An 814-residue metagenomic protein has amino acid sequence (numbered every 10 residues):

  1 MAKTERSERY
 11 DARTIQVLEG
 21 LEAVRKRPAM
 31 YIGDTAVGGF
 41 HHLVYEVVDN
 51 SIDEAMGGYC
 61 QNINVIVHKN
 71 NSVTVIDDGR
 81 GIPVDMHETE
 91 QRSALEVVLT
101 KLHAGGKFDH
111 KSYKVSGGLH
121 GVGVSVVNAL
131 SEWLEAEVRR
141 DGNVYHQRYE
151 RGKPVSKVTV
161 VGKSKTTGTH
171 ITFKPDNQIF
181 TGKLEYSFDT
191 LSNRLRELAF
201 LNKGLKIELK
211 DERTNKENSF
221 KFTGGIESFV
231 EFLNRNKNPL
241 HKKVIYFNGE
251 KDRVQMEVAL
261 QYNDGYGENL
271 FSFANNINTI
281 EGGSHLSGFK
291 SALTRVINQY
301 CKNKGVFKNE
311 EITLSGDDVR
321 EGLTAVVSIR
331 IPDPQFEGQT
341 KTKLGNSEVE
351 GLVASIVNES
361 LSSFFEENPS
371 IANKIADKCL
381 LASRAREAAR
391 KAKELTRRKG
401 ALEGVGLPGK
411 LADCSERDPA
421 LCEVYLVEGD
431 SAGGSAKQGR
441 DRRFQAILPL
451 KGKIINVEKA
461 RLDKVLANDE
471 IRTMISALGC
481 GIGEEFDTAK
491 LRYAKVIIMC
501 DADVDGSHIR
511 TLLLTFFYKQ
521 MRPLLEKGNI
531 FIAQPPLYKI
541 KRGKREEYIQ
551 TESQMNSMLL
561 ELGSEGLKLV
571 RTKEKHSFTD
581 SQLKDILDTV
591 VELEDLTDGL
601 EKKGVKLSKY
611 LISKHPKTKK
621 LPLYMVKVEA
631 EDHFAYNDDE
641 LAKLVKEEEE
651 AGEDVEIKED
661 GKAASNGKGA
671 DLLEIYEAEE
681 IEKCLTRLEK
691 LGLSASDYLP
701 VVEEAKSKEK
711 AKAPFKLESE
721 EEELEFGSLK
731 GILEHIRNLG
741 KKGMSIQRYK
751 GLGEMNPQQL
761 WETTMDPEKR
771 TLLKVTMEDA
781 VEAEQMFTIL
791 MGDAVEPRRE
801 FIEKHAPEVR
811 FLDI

Functional and structural regions predicted by a protein language model:
M1-I814: Conserved phosphate-chemistry cores used by DNA topoisomerases
